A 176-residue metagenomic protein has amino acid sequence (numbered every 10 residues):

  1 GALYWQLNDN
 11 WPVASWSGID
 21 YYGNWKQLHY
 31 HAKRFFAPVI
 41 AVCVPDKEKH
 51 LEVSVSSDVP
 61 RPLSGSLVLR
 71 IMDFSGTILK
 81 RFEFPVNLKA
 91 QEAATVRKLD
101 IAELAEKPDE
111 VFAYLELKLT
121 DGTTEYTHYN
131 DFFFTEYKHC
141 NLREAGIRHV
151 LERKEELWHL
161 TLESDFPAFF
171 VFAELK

Functional and structural regions predicted by a protein language model:
G1-K176: Carbohydrate-binding surfaces of carbohydrate-active enzymes
